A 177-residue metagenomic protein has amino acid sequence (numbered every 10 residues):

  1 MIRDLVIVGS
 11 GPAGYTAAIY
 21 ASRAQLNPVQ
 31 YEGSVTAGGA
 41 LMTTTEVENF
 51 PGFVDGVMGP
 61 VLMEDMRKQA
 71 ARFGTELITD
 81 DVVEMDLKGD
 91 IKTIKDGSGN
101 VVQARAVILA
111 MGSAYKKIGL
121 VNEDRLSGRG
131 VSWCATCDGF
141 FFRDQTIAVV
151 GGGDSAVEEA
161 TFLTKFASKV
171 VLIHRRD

Functional and structural regions predicted by a protein language model:
M1-R3, D96-A106: Core beta-strand elements of the Rossmann-like FAD/NAD(P) dinucleotide-binding domain in flavoenzyme oxidoreductases
I2, I7-G33, S127, W133-D177: Rossmann-like dinucleotide/flavin-binding elements
T16, G38, K117-I118, E158: Glycine/Thr-rich phosphate-binding loops of Rossmann-like dinucleotide-binding domains
Q30-T43: N-terminal glycine-rich anion-binding loops that anchor highly charged ligand groups
M42-V101: N-terminal Rossmann-like dinucleotide/flavin-binding domain of flavoprotein oxidoreductases that bind FAD/FMN
S98, V107, M111-C134: Glycine-rich beta-alpha-beta "Rossmann" dinucleotide-binding loop(s) and their flanking helix/strand
